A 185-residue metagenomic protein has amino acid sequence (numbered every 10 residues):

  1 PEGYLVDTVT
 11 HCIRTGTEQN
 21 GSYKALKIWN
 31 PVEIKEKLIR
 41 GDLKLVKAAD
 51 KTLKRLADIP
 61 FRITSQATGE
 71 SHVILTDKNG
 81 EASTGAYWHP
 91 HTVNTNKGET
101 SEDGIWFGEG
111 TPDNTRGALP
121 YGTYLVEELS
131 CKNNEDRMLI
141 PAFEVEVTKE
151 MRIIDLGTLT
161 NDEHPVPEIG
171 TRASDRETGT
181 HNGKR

Functional and structural regions predicted by a protein language model:
P1-R185: Solvent-exposed loop/turn and edge beta-strand elements of beta-rich ligand-binding domains
